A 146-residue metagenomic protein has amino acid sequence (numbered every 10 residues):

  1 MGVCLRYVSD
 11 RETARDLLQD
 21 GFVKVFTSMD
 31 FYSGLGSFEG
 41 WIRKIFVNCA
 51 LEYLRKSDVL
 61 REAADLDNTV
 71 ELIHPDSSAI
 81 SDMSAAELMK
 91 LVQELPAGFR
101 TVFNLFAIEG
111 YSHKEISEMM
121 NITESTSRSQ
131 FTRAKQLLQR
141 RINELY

Functional and structural regions predicted by a protein language model:
M1-D20, Y146: Short, charged helix-capping/linker segments at alpha-helix termini
G2, D16-V23, G36-N48: Structural recognition of an alpha-helix C-terminal capping motif at a helix-to-coil junction
R6-S9, Q19-S37, S57-D58: Sigma70-family region 2
E12, K114, S125: Residues within helix-turn-helix
D30-G34, K44-A64, S81: Arg/Lys-rich amphipathic alpha helix in sigma70-family domain 2
V47, L51, I108, M119-E144: DNA-recognition helix of helix-turn-helix
V59-A85, K90, S112: Internal acidic/polar
V102-F103: A short pre-motif secondary-structure segment
